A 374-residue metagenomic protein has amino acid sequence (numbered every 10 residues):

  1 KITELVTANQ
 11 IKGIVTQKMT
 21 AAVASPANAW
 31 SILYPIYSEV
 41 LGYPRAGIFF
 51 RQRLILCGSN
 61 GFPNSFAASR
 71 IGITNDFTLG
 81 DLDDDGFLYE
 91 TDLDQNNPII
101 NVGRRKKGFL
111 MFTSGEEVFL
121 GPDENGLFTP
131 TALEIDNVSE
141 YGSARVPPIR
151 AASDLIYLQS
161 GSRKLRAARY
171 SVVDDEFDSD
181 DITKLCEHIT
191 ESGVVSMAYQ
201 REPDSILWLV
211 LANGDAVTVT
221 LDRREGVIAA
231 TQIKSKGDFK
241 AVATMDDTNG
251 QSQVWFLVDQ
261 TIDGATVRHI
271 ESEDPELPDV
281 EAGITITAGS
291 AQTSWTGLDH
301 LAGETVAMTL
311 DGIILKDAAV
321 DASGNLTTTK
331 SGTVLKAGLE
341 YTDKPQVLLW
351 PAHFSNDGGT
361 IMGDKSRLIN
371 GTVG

Functional and structural regions predicted by a protein language model:
K1-G42, T329-T342: Small/polar beta-strand repeat architecture
N9-V15, G61-A68, E117, D263-H269: Short, surface-exposed terminal/edge motifs of secreted or surface/virion proteins that either
A29-D204, V219-A243: Beta-propeller and closely related beta-pinwheel folds
D94-N97, V118, E140-G142, S153-D154 (+1 more regions): Beta-sheet repeat architectures centered on beta-propellers
